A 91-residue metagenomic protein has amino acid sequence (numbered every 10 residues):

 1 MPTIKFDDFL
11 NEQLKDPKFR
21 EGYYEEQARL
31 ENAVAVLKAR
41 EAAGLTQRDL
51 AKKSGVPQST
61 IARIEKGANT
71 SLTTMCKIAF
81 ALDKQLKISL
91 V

Functional and structural regions predicted by a protein language model:
M1-A35: N-terminal flexible/basic segments that precede or flank functional cores
V36, Q47, Q58, L72-M75: Helix-turn-helix DNA-binding elements, focusing on the entry/boundary residues of the two helices that contact DNA
R40, A51, A79: The alpha-helix within a helix-turn-helix
G44-A62: Short alpha-helical DNA-recognition segment
T73-I88: DNA major-groove recognition helix of helix-turn-helix/homeodomain DNA-binding modules
